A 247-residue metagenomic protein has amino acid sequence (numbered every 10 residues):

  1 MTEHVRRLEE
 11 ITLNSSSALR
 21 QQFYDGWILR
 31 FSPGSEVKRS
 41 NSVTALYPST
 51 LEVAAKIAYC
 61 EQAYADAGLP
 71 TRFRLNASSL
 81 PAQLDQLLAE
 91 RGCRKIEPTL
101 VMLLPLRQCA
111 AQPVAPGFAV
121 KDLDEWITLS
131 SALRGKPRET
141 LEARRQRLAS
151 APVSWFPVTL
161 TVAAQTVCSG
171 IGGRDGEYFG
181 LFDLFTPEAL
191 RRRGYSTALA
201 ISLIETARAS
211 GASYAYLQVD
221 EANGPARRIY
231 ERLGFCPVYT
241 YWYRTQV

Functional and structural regions predicted by a protein language model:
M1-D66, L80, E139-T140: N-terminal charged segments
M1-E9, T44, T99, Q108-R147 (+3 more regions): Short amphipathic alpha-helix that is part of the acyltransferase structural core
Q21-D25, A77, Q83-R94, S154-G170 (+1 more regions): Conserved beta-hairpin
V53-E61, D183-E188, R192-A209, R228-R232: Conserved acetyl-CoA-binding loop-helix of GNAT-fold acetyltransferases
V53-T128, R134, R138, R244-T245: Acyl-donor-binding surface of acyltransferase catalytic domains
A67-A77, A207-Q218: Conserved GNAT acetyl-CoA-binding A-motif
L80-K95, T197, E221-T240, V247: Conserved active-site alpha-helix within GNAT-family acetyltransferase domains
E139-A189: A conserved beta-strand-loop-helix scaffold within acyl/acetyltransferase catalytic domains
